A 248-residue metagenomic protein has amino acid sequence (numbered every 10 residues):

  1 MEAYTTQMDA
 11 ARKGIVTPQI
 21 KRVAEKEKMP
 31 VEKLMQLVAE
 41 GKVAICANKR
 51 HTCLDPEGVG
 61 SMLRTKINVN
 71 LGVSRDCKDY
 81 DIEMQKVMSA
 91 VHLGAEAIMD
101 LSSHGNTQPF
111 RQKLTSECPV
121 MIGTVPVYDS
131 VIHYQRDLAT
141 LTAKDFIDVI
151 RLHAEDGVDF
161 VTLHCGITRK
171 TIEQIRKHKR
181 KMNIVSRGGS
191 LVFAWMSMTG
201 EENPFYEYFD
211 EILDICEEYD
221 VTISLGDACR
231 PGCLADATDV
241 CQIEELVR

Functional and structural regions predicted by a protein language model:
A3-R248: Alpha/beta enzyme core
